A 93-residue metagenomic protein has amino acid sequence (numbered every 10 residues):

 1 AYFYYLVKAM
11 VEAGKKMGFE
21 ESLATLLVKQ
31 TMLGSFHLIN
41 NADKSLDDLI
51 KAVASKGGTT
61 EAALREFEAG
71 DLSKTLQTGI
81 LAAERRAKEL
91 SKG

Functional and structural regions predicted by a protein language model:
A1-K15, L26-I39: Active-site-proximal catalytic alpha-helix in oxidoreductases
E20-A24: Membrane-interface starts of transmembrane alpha-helices
T25-G93: NAD(P)-dependent Rossmann-like dehydrogenase/reductase catalytic/cofactor-binding core
